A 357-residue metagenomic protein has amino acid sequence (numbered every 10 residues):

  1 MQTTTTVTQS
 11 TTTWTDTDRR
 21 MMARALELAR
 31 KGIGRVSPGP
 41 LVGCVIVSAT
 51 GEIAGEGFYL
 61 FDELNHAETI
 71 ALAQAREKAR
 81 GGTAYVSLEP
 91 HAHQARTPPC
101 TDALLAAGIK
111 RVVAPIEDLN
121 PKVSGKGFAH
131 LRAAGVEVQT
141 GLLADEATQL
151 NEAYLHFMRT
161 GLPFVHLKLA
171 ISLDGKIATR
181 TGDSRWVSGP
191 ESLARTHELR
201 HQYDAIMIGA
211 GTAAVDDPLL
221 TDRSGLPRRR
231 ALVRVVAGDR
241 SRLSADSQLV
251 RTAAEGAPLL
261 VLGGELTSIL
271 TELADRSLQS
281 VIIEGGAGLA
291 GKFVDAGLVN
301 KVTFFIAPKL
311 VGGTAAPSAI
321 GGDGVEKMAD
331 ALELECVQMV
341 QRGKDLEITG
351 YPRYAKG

Functional and structural regions predicted by a protein language model:
T17-S37, F157: Short, basic/aromatic recognition patches
A25, G43, H91, L131 (+7 more regions): Residue-level signal for inorganic ion chemistry
L41-G51, L169-A170, I348: Short beta-strand scaffold segments in enzyme catalytic cores
I46-E146, E265, K292-V294: Zn2+-dependent cytidine deaminase-like catalytic core
K110-D118, I208, V233-R240, L260-G263 (+1 more regions): Short internal beta-strands
H156-I282, G288-G291: Active-site ligand-binding patch in enzyme domains
L266, G322-G357: Conserved histidine-centered catalytic loops in small-molecule metabolism enzymes
A296-L334: Flexible, gly/pro- and Lys/Arg-enriched active-site loops
